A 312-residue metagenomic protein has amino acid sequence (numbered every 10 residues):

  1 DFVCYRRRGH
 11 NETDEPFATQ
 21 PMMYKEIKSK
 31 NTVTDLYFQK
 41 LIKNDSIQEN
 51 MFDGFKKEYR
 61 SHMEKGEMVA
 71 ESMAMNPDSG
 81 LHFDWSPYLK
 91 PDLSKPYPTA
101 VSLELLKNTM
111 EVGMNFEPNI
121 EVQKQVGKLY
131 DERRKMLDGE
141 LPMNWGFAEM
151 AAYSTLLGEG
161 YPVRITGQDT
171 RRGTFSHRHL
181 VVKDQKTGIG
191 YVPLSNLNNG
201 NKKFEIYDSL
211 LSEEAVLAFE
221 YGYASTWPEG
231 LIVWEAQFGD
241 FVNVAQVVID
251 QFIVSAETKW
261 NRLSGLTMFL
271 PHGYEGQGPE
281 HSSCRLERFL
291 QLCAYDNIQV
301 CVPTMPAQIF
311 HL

Functional and structural regions predicted by a protein language model:
D1-L312: Flexible, glycine-rich loop/tail regions that form catalytic "lids" or insertion modules at the edges of active sites
